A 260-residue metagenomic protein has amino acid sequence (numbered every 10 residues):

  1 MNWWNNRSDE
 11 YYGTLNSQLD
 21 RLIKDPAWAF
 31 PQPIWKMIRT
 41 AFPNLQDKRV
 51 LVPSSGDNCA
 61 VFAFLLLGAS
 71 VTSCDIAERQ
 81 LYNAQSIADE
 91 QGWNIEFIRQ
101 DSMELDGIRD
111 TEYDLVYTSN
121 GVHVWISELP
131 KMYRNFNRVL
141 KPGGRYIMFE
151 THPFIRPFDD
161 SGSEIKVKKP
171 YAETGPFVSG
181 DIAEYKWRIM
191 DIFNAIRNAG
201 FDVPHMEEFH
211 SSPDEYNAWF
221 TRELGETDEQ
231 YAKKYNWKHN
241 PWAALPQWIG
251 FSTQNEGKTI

Functional and structural regions predicted by a protein language model:
M1-Q46, C59, A63: Conserved class I S-adenosyl-L-methionine
R49-E104: Class I SAM-dependent methyltransferase SAM/SAH-binding core
G107-V116: A short acidic, Gly/Pro-enriched loop at the edge of an enzyme's catalytic core that lines a small-molecule cofactor
T118-N120, F149: Residues lining the SAM
P130-R145: A short glycine-rich, Lys/Arg-flanked "PGG" loop and its adjoining helix->strand segment in the class I
R145-G175: Conserved class I S-adenosyl-L-methionine
I182-M206: Short alpha-helix
A199-F201, E223, H239-I260: Core SAM-dependent methyltransferase catalytic element
